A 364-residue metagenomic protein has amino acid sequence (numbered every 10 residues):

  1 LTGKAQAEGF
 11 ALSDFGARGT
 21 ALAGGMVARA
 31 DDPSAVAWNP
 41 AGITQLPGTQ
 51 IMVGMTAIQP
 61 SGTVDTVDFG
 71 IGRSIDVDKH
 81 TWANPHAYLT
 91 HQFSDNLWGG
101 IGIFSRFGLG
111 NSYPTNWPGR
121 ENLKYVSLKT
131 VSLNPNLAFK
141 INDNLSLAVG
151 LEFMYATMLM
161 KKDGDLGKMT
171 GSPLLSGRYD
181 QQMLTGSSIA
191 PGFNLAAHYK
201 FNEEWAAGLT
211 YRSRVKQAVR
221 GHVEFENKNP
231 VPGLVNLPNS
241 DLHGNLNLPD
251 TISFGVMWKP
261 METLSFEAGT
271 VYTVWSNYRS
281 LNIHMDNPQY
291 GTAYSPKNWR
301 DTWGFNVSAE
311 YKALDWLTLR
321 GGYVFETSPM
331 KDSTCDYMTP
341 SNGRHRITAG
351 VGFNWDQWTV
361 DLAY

Functional and structural regions predicted by a protein language model:
Q6-A23, V27, V64-S74, H80-Y364: Outer-membrane beta-barrel porins/channels
G24-V27, Q50-P60: Short strand-turn segments of transmembrane beta-barrel domains in outer membranes, especially the first one or two
V27-T49, L89-D95, I141: Outer-membrane beta-barrel pore proteins
S34-A37, M52, G321, C335: Alpha-helix termini
